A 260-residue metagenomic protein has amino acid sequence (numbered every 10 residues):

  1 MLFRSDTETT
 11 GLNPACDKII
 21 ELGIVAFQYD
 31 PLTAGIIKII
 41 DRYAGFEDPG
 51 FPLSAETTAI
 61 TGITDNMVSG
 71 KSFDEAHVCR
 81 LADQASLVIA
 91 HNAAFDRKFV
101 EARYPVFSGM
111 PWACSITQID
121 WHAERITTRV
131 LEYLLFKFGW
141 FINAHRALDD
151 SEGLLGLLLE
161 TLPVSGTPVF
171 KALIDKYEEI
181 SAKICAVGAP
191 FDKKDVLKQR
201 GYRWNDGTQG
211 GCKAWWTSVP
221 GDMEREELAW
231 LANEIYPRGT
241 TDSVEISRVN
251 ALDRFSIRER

Functional and structural regions predicted by a protein language model:
M1-P111, E124-A144, K171, P237-S243 (+1 more regions): Conserved non-catalytic scaffold segment of RNase H-like nuclease domains
A94-D96, Q118, A189: Short, solvent-exposed loop/turn segments at secondary-structure junctions
R103, W121, K137, L157-V164: Active-site catalytic microenvironments for nucleophilic, acid-base chemistry
C114, D120-W121: Active-site-adjacent scaffolding segments
D149-L157: Acidic, divalent-metal-coordinating active-site segment for phosphoryl/phosphodiester hydrolysis, typified by short
E160-R260: Acidic two-metal-ion nuclease catalytic site recognized across multiple nuclease folds, prominently DnaQ/RNase D-T
